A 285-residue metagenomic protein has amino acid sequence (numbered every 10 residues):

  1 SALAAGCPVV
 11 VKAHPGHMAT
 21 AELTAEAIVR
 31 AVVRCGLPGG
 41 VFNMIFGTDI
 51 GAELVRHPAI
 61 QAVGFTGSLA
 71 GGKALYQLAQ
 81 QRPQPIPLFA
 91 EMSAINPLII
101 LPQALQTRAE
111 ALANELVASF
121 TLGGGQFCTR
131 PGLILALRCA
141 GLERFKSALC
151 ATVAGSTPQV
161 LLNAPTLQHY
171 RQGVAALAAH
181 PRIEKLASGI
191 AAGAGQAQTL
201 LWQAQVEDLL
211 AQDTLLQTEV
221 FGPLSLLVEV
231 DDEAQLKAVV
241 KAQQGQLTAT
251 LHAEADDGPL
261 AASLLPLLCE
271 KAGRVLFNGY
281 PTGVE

Functional and structural regions predicted by a protein language model:
S1-C35: Conserved small-residue-rich beta-alpha loop and adjacent elements that most often cradle the phosphate/pyrophosphate
V11, M44-F46, F65-G67, L88-E91 (+2 more regions): General beta-strand structural signal in soluble alpha/beta enzymes
G16-T20, A70-K73, I95-I99, G258 (+1 more regions): Short gly/pro/ser/thr-enriched loop/turn and capping motifs at secondary-structure boundaries
L23, A27-R34, A62, A70-A211 (+1 more regions): ALDH superfamily catalytic-core signature
G36-G39, I60, A118, I134-A136 (+3 more regions): Conserved C-terminal structural/oligomerization subdomain of aldehyde/semialdehyde dehydrogenase
F42-G64: A structured beta-alpha segment of the ubiquitous adenosine-cofactor-binding alpha/beta core
N43-G47, I100, L226-D231: Short acidic-hydrophobic, aromatic-tinged amphipathic segments that line or gate anion-handling sites
